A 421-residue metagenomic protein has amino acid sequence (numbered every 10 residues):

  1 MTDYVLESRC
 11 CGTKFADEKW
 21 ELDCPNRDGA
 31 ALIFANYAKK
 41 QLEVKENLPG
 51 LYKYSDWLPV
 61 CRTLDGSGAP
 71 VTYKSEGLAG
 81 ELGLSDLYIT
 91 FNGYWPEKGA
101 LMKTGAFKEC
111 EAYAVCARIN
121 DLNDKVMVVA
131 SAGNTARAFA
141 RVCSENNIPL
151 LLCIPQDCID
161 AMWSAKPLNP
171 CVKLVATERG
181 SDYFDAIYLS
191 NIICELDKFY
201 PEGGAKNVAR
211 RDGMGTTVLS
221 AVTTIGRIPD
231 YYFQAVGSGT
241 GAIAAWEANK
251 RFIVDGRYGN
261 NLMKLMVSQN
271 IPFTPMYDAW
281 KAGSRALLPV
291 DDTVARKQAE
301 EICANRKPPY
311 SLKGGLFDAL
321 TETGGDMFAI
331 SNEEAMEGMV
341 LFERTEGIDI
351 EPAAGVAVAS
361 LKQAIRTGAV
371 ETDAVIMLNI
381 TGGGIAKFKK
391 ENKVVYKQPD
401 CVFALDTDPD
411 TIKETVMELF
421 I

Functional and structural regions predicted by a protein language model:
M1-I421: PLP-dependent amino-acid enzyme catalytic core
